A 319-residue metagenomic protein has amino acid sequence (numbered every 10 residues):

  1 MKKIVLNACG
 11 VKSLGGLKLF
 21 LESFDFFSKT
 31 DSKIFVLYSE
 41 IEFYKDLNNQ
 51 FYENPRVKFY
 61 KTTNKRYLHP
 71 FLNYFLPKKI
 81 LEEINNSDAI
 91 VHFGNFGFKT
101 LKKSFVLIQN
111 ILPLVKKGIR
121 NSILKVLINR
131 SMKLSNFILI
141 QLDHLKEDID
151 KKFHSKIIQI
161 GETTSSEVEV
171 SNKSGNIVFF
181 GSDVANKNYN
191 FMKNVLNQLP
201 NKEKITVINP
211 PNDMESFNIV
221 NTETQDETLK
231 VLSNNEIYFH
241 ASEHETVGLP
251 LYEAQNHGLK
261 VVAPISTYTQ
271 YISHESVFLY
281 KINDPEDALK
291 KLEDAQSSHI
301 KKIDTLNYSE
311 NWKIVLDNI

Functional and structural regions predicted by a protein language model:
V5, V170-K187, K193-N197: Conserved donor-binding/catalytic core segment of Leloir-type glycosyltransferases
L14-D25, V184-Q198: A conserved mid-protein helix/loop that constitutes part of the nucleotide-sugar donor-binding site
K78-L81, I119-L139: Membrane-proximal helix-turn-helix segments that form the acceptor-binding/catalytic region of lipid-linked
K133-I157: A short, active-site helix/loop in glycosyltransferases that binds the activated sugar's phosphate group
Q159-E169, P211-D213: Short beta-strand->alpha-helix junction loop in the catalytic core of nucleotide-activated group-transfer enzymes
E243, Q255: Aromatic "clamp/platform" in nucleotide-sugar-dependent glycosyltransferases that forms part of the donor/acceptor
K260-A263: Short hydrophobic beta-strand element within catalytic cores of glycosyltransferases and related nucleotide-activated
N283, E293-I319: A charged, aromatic-enriched C-terminal amphipathic alpha-helix characteristic of glycosyltransferases across folds
